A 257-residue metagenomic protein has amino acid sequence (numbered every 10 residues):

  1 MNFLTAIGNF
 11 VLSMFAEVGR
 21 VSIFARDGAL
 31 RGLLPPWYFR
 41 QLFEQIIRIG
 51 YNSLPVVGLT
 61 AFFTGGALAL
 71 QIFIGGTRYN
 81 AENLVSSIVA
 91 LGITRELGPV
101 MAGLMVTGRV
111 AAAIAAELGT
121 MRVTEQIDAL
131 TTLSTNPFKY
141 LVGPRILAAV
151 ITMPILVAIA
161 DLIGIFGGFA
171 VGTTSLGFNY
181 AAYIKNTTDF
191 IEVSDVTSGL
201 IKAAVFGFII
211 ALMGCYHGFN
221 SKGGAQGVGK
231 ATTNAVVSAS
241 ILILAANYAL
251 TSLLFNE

Functional and structural regions predicted by a protein language model:
M1-R40, H217-G218, K222: Short, membrane-interfacial amphipathic segments enriched in basic
P36, Q45, I49-V57, G92 (+5 more regions): Loop-to-transmembrane-helix entry motif
R48-M101, M105: Active-site cofactor/substrate anionic-group-binding motifs, chiefly glycine- and Lys/Arg-rich phosphate-binding loops
Q71-T94, L162-A204, F208, L212-T232 (+1 more regions): Membrane-interfacial helix-loop-helix connectors in multipass membrane proteins
V85-D128, M213: Hydrophobic alpha-helical transmembrane segments of multi-pass membrane transport proteins
L118-G143, A225-V228: Short cytoplasmic-facing helical segments at TM-TM junctions of multi-pass membrane proteins
N136-V157, A231: Start (N-cap) of specific transmembrane helices in multi-pass transporter permeases
V228, N234-T251: Final/C-terminal transmembrane alpha-helix of multipass membrane proteins
